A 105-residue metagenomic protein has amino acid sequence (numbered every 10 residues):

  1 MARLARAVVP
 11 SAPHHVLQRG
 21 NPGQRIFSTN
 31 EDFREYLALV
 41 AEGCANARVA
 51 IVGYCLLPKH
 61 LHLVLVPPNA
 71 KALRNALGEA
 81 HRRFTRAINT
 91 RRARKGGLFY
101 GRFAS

Functional and structural regions predicted by a protein language model:
M1-S105: Short catalytic/metal-binding and nucleic-acid-binding patches
